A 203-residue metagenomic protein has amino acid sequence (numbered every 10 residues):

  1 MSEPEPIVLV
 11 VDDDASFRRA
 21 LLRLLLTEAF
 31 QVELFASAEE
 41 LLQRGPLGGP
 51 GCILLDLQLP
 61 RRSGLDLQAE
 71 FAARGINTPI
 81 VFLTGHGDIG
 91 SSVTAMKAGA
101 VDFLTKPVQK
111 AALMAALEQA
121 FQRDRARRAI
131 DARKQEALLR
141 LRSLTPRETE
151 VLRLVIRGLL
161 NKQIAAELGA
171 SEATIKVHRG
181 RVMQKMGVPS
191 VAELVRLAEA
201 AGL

Functional and structural regions predicted by a protein language model:
E5-F17, L21-L25, A38, I53 (+1 more regions): Conserved acidic segment of CheY-like receiver
L34-C52: Acidic, metal-coordinating helix/loop segments flanking the phosphotransfer/catalytic sites of two-component signaling
Q43, L65-N77, T94: Short amphipathic alpha-helix used as the core "switch/output" element in two-component signaling
D56, T84: Active-site residues of response regulator receiver
D88-G90, L104-L117, E167: C-terminal output helix
Q135-A173: Helix-turn-helix DNA-binding segment
M183-L203: Basic, Lys/Arg-enriched C-terminal extension of HTH/homeodomain DNA-binding domains
